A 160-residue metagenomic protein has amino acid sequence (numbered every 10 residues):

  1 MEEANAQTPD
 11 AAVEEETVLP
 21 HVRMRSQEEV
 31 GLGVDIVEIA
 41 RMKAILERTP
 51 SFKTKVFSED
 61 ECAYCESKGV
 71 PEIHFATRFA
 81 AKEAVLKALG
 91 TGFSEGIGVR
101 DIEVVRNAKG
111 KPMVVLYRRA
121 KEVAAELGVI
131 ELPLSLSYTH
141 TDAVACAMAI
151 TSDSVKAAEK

Functional and structural regions predicted by a protein language model:
E2-K160: Core catalytic alpha/beta fold that binds nucleotide/phospho-ligands
